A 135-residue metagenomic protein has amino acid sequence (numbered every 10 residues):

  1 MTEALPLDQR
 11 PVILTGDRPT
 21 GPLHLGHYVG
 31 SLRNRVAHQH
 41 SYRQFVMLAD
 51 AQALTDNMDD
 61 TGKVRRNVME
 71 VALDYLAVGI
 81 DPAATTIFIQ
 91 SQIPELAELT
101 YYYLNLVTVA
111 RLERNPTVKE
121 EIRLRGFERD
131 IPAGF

Functional and structural regions predicted by a protein language model:
M1-F135: NTP-dependent nucleotidyl-transfer catalytic core
